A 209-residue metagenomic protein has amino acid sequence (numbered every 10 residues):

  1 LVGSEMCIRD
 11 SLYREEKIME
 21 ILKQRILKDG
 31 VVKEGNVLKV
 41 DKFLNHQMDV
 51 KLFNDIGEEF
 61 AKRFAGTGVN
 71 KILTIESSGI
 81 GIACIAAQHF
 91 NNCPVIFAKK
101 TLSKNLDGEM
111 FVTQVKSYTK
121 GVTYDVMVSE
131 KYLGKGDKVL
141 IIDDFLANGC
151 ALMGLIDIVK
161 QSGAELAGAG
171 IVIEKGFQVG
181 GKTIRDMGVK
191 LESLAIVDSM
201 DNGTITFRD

Functional and structural regions predicted by a protein language model:
L1-I8: Short, small-residue-biased leader/transition segments that mark boundaries at the very start of proteins
I18-E20, I156-D209: PRPP-dependent phosphoribosyltransferase catalytic core
I18-V69: Active-site-facing substrate-recognition patch
V69-E76: Short glycine-rich phosphate-binding loop at a beta-alpha junction
N70, D137, A167: Conserved acidic residues
G81-F90, I156: Short Gly/Thr/Asp-enriched flexible loops that form oxyanion-binding sites at enzyme active sites
N92-V139, I205-R208: Short, glycine/charge-rich flexible loops or terminal/linker lids adjacent to PRPP-binding catalytic cores
D143-Q161: Active-site/ligand-binding-proximal alpha/beta "capping" segment
